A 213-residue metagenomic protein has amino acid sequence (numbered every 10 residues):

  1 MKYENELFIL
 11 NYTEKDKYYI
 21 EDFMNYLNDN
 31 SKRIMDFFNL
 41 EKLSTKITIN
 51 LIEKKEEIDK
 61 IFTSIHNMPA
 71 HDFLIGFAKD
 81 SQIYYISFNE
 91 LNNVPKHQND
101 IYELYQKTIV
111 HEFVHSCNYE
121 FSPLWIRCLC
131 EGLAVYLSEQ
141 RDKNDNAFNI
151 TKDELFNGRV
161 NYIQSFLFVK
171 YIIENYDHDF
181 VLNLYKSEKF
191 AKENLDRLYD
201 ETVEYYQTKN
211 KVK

Functional and structural regions predicted by a protein language model:
K2-Y19: Acidic/histidine-rich, surface-exposed loop or edge segments in extracytoplasmic proteins
K17-N28, N99-L104, T108, L124 (+3 more regions): Soluble non-cytosolic domains of exported or imported proteins
M24-Q82: Auxiliary, metal-adjacent structural segments of Zn-dependent hydrolase domains
M35-N39, V114-P123, S138-K143, I173-D177 (+1 more regions): Sec-exported extracytoplasmic/periplasmic mature domains
Y85-N89: Low-complexity, serine/threonine/proline-enriched polar segments
E103, K107-E120, E131-V135: Active-site recognition of the HExxH zinc-binding catalytic motif
E120-N161, K209: Post-HExxH zinc-binding segment in Zn-dependent metallohydrolases
G158-K213: Pan-zinc metallopeptidase signature
